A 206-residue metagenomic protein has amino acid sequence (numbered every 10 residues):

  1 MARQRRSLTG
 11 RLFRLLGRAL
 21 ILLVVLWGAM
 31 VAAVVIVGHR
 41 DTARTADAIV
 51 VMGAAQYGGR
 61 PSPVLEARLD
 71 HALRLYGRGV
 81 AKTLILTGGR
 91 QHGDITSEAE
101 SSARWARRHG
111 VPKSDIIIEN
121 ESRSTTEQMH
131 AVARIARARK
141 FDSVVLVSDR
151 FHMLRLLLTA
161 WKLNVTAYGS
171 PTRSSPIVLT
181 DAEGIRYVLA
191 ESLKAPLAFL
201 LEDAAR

Functional and structural regions predicted by a protein language model:
M1-D47, R206: N-terminal membrane-anchoring alpha-helices
G28, D181-R206: A transmembrane-helix-recognition feature enriched in membrane-embedded lipid enzymes and envelope glyco-/phospholipid
V31, V35-L189: A structural signal for short, hydrophobic/glycine-enriched beta-strand patches
